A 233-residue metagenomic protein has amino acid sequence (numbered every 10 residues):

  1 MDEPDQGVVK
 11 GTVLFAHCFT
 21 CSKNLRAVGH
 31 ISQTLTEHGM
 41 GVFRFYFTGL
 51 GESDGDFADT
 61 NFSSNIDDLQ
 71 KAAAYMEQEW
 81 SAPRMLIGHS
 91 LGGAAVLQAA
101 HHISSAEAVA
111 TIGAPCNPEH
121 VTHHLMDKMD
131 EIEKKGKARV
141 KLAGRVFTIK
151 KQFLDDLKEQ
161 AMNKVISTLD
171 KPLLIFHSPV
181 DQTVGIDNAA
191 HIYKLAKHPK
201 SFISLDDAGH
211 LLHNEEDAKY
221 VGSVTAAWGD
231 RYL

Functional and structural regions predicted by a protein language model:
M1-V9: Short beta-strand-to-loop junctions in surface cap/lid or active-site-entrance loops
V9-C18: Short beta-strand element of the alpha/beta-hydrolase
H17, G88-S90, S178: Conserved alpha/beta-hydrolase "nucleophile elbow" surrounding the catalytic nucleophile
F19-S32, F47, D187: The serine-hydrolase catalytic nucleophile loop
K23-N24, L50-S81: Catalytic nucleophile-loop/oxyanion-hole region of alpha/beta-hydrolase and closely related hydrolase-like folds
S32-D54: Conserved alpha/beta-hydrolase
E79-S90: Alpha/beta-hydrolase fold nucleophile elbow
M85, A94, A99-S204, G209-L233: The alpha/beta-hydrolase serine catalytic core
